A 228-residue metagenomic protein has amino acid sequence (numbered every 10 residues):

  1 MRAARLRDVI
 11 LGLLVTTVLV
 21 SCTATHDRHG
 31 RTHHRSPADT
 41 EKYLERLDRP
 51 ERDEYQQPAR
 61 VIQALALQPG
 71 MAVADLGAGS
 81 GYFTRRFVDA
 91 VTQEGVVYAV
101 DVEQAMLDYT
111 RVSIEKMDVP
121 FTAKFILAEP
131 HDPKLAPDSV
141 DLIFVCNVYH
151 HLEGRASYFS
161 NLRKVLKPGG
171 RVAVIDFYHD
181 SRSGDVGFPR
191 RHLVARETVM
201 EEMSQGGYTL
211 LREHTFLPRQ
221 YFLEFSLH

Functional and structural regions predicted by a protein language model:
R2-I10: Bacterial N-terminal signal peptides that target proteins for export
T23-A74: Class I SAM-dependent transferase core
A74-P133: Class I SAM-dependent methyltransferase SAM/SAH-binding core
V88-D89, A156-R171: A short glycine-rich, Lys/Arg-flanked "PGG" loop and its adjoining helix->strand segment in the class I
P133-I143: A short acidic, Gly/Pro-enriched loop at the edge of an enzyme's catalytic core that lines a small-molecule cofactor
D141-A156: A short SAM/SAH-binding and catalytic strip from SAM-dependent methyltransferases
R171-M200: Conserved class I S-adenosyl-L-methionine
R212-H228: Core SAM-dependent methyltransferase catalytic element
